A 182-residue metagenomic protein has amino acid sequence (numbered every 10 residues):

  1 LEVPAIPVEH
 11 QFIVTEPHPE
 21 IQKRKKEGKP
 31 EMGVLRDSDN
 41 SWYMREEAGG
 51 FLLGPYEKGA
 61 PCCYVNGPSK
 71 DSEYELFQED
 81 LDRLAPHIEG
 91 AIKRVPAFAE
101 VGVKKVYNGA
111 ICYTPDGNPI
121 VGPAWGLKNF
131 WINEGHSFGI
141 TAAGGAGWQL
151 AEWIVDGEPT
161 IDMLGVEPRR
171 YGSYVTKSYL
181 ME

Functional and structural regions predicted by a protein language model:
L1-K23, P30, I161: Central helical "cap/lid" subdomain
L1-P4, D39, A48, C62-Y64 (+1 more regions): C-terminal catalytic lobe of FAD-dependent flavoproteins
F12-V14, V34, Y43, I120 (+1 more regions): Conserved hydrophobic/aromatic beta-strand scaffold that supports enzyme active sites
E16-E20, E47-G49, K58, A124-W125: Short loop segments at secondary-structure junctions
E16-P19, E27-E47: Phosphate/diphosphate-binding loops
Q22-K29, A99-K105: Short Pro/Gly-enriched beta-strand edge/turn motifs at strand-loop
K25-V34, T176-E182: Acidic/histidine-rich catalytic neighborhood
R45, L53-Y56, N133: Beta-strand scaffold of nucleotide-dependent catalytic cores
